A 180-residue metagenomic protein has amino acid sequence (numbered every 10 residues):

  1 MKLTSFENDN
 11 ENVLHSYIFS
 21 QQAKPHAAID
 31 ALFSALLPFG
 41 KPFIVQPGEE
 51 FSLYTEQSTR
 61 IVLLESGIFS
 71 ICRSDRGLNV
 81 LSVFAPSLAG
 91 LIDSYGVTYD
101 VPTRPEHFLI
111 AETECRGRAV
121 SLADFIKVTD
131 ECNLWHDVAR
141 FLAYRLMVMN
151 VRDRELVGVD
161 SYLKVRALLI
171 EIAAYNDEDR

Functional and structural regions predicted by a protein language model:
M1-E49, S87-A89, S94-Y99: Cyclic nucleotide-binding regulatory module and flanking cytosolic helices
F39-K41, G67, N79, P105: Residue-level marker for the onset of beta-strands and adjacent loop->beta junctions in well-ordered domains
G40, S58-T59: Short loop/turn microsegments at loop-to-beta-strand junctions
K41, E50, G67-R73, R116-G117: Short beta-strand segments in beta-sandwich/barrel cores
E50-Q57: Short phosphate-coordinating micro-motif centered on Lys-Gly-acidic
T59-G77, F84-S87: Glycine- and acidic-residue-biased ligand/ion/polar-headgroup-sensing regions
V80-F141: Cyclic-nucleotide recognition modules
N133-R180: Polybasic "coupling" helices that flank or enter modular domains
